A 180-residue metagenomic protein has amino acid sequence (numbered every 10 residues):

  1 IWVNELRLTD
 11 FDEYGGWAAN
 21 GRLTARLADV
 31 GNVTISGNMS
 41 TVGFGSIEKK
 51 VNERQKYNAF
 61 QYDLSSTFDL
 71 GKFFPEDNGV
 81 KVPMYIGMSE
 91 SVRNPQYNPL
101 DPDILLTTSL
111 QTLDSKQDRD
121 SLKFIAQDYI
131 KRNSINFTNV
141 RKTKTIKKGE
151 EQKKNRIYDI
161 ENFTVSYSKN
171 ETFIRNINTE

Functional and structural regions predicted by a protein language model:
I1-E180: Exposed, low-structure sequence patches enriched in small/polar residues
